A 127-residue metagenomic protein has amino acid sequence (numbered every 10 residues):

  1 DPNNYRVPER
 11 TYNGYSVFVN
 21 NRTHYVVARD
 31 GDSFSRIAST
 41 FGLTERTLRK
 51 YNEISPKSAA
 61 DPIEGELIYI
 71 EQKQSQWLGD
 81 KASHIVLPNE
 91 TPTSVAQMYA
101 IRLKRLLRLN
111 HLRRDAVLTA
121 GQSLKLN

Functional and structural regions predicted by a protein language model:
D1-N3, Q72: C-terminal intrinsically disordered, low-complexity extensions immediately downstream of enzyme catalytic cores
N3-E9: Non-catalytic cell-wall polysaccharide-engagement segments
R10-E45, Q72-R108, Q122-L126: Primarily a LysM-type cell-wall glycan-binding module
T47-K57, L107-H111: N-terminal post-signal-peptidase region of extra-cytosolic proteins
G65, Y69-E71: Short, surface-exposed glycine/acidic/tryptophan-bearing loops
